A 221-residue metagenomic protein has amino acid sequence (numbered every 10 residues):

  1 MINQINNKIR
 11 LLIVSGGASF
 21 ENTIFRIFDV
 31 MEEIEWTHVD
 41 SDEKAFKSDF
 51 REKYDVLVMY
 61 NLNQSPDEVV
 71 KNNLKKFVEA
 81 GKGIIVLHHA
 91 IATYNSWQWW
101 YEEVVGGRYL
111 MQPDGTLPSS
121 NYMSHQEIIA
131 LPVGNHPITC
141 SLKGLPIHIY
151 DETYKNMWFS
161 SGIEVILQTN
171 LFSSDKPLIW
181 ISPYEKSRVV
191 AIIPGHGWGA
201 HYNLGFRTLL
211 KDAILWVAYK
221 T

Functional and structural regions predicted by a protein language model:
M1-I9, S174, Y184-T221: Extracellular ligand-binding/catalytic regions of CAZymes and related secreted enzymes and adhesion modules
M1-V56: Aromatic-Pro/Gly-enriched surface loop or interdomain linker that acts as a lid/target-recognition segment
I2-K8, I91-T169: An acidic, glycine-rich "communication" segment
L12, R51-S96, K186: Short alpha-beta junction capping motif
G17-F20, E43-K44, M59, N63-S65 (+2 more regions): Solvent-exposed loop/turn segments at secondary-structure junctions within structured extracellular/periplasmic domains
I34-H38, Y60-S65, L167-N170: Short, flexible loop segments at the rims of nucleotide/cofactor-binding pockets, characterized by
H38, V86-L87, A191: Hydrophobic residues in well-ordered beta-strands that form the structural core
S41-F46, V69-N72, S174-L178: Alpha-helical scaffolding within the catalytic cores of extracellular/periplasmic polymer-degrading hydrolases
